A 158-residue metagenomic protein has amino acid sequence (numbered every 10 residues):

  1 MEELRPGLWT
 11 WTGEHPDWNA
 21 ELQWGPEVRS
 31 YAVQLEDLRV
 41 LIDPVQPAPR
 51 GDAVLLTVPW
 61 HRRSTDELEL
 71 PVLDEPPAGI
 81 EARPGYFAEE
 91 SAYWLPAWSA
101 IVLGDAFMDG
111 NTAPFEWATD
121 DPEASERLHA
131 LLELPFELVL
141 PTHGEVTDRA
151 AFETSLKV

Functional and structural regions predicted by a protein language model:
M1-G51, S91-D109: Conserved beta-strand hairpin/beta-sheet module of binuclear metal-dependent hydrolase folds, prominently
E2, R39-L41, E81-K157: Metallo-beta-lactamase
T12-E14, D74, P84, H143: Residues at the C-termini of beta-strands that transition into short coil/loop
P16, R62-R63, T147: Surface-exposed, flexible loop/turn segments at secondary-structure boundaries
A20, G51, D66, T112-A113 (+1 more regions): Short glycine-/acidic-enriched loop or helix-start segments at secondary-structure transitions that form or flank
V28, E67-L68, A88: Short connector loops at helix/strand junctions that flank enzyme active sites, especially segments positioning acidic
E36, V40-D74, E137-L138: Active-site metal-binding motif and surrounding structural segment of the metallo-beta-lactamase
